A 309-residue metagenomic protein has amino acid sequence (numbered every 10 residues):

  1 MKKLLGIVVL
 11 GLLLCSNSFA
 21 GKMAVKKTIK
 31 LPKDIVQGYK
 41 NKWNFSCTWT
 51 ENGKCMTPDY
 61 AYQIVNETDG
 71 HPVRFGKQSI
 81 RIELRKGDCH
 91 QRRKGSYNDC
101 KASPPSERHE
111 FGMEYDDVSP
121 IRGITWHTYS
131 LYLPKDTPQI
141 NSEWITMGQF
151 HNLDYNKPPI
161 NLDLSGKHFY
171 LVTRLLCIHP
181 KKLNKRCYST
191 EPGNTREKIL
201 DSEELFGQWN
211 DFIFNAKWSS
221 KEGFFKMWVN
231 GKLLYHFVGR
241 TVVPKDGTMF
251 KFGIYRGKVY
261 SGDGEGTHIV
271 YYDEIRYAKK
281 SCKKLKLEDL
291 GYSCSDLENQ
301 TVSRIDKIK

Functional and structural regions predicted by a protein language model:
M1-L4: Positively charged n-region of N-terminal signal peptides that target proteins for export
I7-C15: Bacterial N-terminal signal peptides
S16-A20: Sec/Tat signal peptide C-region and signal peptidase I cleavage site
G21-K309: Low-complexity, Ser/Thr/Pro/Gly-rich disordered linker/stalk regions
